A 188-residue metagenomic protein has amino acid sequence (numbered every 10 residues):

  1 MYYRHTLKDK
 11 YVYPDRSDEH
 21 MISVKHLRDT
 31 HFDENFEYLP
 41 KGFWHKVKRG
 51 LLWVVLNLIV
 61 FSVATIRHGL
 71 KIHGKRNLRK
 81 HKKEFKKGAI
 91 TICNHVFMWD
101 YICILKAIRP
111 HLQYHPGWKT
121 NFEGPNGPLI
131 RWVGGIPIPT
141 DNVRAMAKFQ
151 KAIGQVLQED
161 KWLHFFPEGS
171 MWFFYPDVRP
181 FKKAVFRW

Functional and structural regions predicted by a protein language model:
M1-I90, M98-C103, W132: Membrane-anchoring hydrophobic helices of lipid-metabolizing enzymes
G69-W188: Soluble catalytic domains of membrane acyltransferases
